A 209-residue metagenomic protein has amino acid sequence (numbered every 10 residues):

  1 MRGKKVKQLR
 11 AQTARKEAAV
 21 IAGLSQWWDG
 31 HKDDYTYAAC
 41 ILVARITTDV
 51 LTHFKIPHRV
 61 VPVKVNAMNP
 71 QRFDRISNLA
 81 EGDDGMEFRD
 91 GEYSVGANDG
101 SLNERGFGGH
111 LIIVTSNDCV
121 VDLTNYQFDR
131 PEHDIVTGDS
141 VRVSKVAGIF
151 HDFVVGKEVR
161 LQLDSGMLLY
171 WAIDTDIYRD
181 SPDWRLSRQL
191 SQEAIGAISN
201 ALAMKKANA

Functional and structural regions predicted by a protein language model:
M1-A209: A structural boundary/capping signal
